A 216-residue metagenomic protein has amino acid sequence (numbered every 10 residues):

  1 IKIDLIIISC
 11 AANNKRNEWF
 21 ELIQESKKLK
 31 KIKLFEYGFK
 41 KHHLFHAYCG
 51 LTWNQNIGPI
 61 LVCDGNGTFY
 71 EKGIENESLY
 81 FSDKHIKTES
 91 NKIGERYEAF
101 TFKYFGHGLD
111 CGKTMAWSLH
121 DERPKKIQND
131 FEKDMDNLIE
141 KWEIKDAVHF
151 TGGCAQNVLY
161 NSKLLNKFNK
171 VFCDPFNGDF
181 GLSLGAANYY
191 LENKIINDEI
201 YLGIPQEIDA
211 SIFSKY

Functional and structural regions predicted by a protein language model:
I1-Y216: Short acidic/glycine-rich loops and adjacent helix/strand connectors that line catalytic pockets where negatively
